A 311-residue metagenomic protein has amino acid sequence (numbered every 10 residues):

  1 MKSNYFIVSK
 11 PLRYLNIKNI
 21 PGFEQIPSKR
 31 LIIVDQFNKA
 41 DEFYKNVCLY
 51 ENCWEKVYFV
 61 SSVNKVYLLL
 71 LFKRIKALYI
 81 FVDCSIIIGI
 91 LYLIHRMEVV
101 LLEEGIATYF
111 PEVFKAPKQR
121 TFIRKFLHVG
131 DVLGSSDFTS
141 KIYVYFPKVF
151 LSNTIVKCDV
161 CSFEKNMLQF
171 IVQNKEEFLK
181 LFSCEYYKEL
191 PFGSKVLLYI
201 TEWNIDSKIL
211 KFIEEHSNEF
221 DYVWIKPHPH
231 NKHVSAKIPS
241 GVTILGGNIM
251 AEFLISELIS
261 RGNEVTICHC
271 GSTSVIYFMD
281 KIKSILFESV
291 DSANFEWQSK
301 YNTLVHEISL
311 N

Functional and structural regions predicted by a protein language model:
M1, P21-F23, L68-L71, S183-G193 (+2 more regions): Short boundary motifs at domain starts and secondary-structure transition points
K2-S9, L31-V34, K76-F81, V144 (+2 more regions): Short hydrophobic beta-strand segments
Y5-G134, E257, S274-Y277: Active-site and donor-binding regions of nucleotide-sugar-utilizing enzymes
K29-N38, V99-E103, V144, V223-P229 (+1 more regions): Short internal beta-strands
E55-S62, T243-I249, T303-N311: Short acidic-hydrophobic, aromatic-tinged amphipathic segments that line or gate anion-handling sites
S61-Y67, H233-Y277, Q298: Donor nucleotide-activated moiety binding/catalytic core segment of transferases that use nucleotide-activated donors
R120-I213, I225-N231: Active-site donor-nucleotide binding/catalytic segment of nucleotide-sugar enzymes
S274-N311: Catalytic binding pocket for nucleotide-activated donors in carbohydrate/polymer assembly enzymes
